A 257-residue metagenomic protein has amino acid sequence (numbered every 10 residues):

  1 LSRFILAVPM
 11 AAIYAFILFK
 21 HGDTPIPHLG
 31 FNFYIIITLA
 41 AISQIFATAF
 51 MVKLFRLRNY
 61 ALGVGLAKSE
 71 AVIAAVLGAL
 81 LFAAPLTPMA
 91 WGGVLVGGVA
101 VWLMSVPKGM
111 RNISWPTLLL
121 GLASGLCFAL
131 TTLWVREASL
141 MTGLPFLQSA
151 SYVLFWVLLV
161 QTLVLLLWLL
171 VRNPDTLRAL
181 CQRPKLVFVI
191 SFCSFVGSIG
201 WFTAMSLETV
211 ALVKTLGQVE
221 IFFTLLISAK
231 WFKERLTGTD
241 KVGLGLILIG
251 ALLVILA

Functional and structural regions predicted by a protein language model:
L1-L57, P107-L122, M141-T142, F146-L147 (+3 more regions): Membrane-interface interhelical linkers
I5-M10, L66-L80, L95, V160 (+5 more regions): Alpha-helical transmembrane segments of compact multi-pass small-molecule transporters, enriched in specific families
A11, V76-A79, M89-V106, T239-L256: Hydrophobic transmembrane alpha-helices of multi-pass small-molecule transport proteins
Y34-I35, G65, P88-V94, L119 (+4 more regions): Alpha-helical transmembrane segments of integral membrane proteins
A41-A49, A71-V76, A129, L133 (+4 more regions): Hydrophobic/small/kink-forming positions within alpha-helical transmembrane segments of polytopic membrane proteins
M51-M89: Membrane-interface helix-loop-helix junctions at boundaries between adjacent transmembrane segments
L54, N59, L80-F82, L86 (+4 more regions): Hydrophobic/aromatic residues within transmembrane alpha-helices of multi-pass small-molecule transporters
A61, T87, P145-S151, A211 (+1 more regions): Residues that define the loop-to-transmembrane-helix transition and helix capping in multi-pass membrane transporters
